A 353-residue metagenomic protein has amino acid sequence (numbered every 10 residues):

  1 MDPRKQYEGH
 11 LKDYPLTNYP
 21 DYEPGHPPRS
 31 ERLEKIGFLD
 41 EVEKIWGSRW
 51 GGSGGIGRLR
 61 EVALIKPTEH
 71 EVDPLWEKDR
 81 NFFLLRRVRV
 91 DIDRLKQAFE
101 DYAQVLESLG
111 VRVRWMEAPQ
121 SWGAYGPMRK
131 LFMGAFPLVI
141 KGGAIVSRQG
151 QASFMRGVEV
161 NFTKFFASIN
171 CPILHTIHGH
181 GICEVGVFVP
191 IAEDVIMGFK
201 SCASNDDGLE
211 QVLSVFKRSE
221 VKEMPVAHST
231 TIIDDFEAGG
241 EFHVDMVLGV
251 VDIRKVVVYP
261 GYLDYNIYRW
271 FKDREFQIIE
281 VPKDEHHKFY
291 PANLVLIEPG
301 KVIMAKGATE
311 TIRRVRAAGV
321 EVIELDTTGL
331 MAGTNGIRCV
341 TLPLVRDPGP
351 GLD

Functional and structural regions predicted by a protein language model:
M1-D353: The feature marks the mature, well-folded catalytic cores of soluble enzymes
